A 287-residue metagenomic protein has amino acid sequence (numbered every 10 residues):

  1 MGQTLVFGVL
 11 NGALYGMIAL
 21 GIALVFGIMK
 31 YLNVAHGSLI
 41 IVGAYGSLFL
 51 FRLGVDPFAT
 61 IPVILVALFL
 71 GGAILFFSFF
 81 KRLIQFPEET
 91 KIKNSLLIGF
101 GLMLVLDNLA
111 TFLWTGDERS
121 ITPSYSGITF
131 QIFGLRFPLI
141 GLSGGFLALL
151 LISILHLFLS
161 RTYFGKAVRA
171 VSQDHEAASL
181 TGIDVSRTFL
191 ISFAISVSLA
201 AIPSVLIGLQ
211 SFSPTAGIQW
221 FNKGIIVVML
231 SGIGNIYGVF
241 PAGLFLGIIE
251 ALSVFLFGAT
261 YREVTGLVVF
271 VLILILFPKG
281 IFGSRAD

Functional and structural regions predicted by a protein language model:
G2-R52, K81-T90, G232-I233: Single transmembrane alpha-helix segments in multi-pass membrane proteins
V6-F7, L53-P62, E88-E89, F130-G144 (+2 more regions): Interfacial loop-to-helix junctions that mark the boundaries of transmembrane helices in multi-pass membrane
N11, R136-S213, I236-A242: Helix-loop-helix "hairpin" substructures at the membrane interface of multi-pass membrane proteins
Y15, D56-P62, V66, A194 (+2 more regions): Transmembrane alpha-helical segments in multi-pass inner-membrane proteins
L24-A44, E89-N94, F164-A167, L190-I191 (+3 more regions): Short, non-helical or kinked segments that cap or interrupt transmembrane helices
V55-L102, P241-L246, E250, F277: Alpha-helical transmembrane segments within multi-pass membrane transporters and channels
R82-L83, K91-R161, T188, L252 (+1 more regions): Transmembrane helix-bundle core of multi-pass membrane transporters and related energy-transducing complexes
I98, S179-L180, D184-R187, F257-D287: Cytosolic-side transmembrane-helix boundaries in multi-pass membrane proteins
